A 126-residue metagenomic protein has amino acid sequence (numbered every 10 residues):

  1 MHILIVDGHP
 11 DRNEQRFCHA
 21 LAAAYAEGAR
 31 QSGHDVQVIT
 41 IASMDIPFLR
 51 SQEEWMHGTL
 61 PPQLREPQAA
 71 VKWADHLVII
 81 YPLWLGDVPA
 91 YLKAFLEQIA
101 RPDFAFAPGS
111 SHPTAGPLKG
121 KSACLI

Functional and structural regions predicted by a protein language model:
M1-H34: N-terminal beta1-alpha1 ligand-phosphate binding loop
L4-V6, Q37-I39, V78, C124-I126: Hydrophobic/aromatic beta-strand patches that form the interior of the parallel beta-sheet core in alpha/beta enzyme
E14, C18, M56, L60-Q63: Residue-level preference for long, well-ordered alpha-helices that form the structural scaffold of enzyme catalytic
Q15-R16, F48, V88-A90: Short glycine-/acidic-enriched loop or helix-start segments at secondary-structure transitions that form or flank
H19-L21, S51-E54, L92-F95: Short, glycine/charged-enriched secondary-structure capping and boundary segments
V38-T59: N-terminal beta-loop-helix "entrance" segment that forms/cooperates in small-molecule cofactor or anionic ligand
T59-I126: Helix-loop-strand module that forms the ligand-binding subsite of alpha/beta enzymes
